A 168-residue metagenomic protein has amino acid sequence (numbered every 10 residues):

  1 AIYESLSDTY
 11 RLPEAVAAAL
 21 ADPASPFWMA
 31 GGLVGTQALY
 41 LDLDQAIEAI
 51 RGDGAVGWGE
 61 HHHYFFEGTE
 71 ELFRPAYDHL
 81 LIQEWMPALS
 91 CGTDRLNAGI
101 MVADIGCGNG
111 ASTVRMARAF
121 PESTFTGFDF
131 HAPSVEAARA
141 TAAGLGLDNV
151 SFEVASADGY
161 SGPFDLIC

Functional and structural regions predicted by a protein language model:
Y3-I100: Conserved Class I S-adenosyl-L-methionine-dependent methyltransferase catalytic core
I105: Conserved beta-strand/loop positions that form the S-adenosyl-L-methionine
N109-E122: Conserved SAM-binding loop of SAM-dependent methyltransferases across substrates and taxa, primarily the Class I
H131: Conserved SAM/SAH-binding beta-strand->alpha-helix loop
S134: Conserved short alpha-helix immediately C-terminal to the canonical SAM/SAH-binding motif I of Rossmann-like
A138-R139: Conserved SAM-binding loop
G146-A157: Conserved SAM-binding strand-loop segment of SAM-dependent methyltransferases
A155-I167: A short acidic, Gly/Pro-enriched loop at the edge of an enzyme's catalytic core that lines a small-molecule cofactor
